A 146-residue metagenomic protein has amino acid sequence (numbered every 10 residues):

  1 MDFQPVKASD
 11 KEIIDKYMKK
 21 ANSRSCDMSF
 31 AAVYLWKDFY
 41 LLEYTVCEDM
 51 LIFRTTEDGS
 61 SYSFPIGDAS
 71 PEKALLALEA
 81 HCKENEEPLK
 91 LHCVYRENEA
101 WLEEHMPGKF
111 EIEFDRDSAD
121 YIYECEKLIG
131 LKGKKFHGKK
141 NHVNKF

Functional and structural regions predicted by a protein language model:
M1-C47: Amide-forming acyltransferase catalytic core, primarily the GNAT-like/NAT-type and related acyltransferase folds
V6, Y17, E48, P65 (+2 more regions): Structured loops at beta-to-helix junctions and adjacent beta-edge loops in soluble globular domains
S9, Y40, E57, R116-A119: Sequence-level motif detector for i,i+2 pairs with an aromatic at +2
K20-N22, K37, F53, F114-Y121 (+1 more regions): Amphipathic, alpha-helical segments enriched in basic
D27-C93, E97: Conserved donor-binding loop and adjoining core beta-sheet/short helix segment in diverse acyl/aminoacyl transferases
G67-K145: Acyl-donor-binding surface of acyltransferase catalytic domains
